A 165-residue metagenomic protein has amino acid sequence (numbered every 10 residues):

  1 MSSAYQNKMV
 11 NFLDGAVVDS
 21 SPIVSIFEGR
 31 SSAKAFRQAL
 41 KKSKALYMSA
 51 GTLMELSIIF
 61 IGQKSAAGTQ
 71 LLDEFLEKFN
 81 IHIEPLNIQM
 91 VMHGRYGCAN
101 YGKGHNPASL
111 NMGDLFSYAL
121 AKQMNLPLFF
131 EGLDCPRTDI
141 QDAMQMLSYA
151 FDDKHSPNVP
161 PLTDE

Functional and structural regions predicted by a protein language model:
M1-M48, I61-E74: Short, well-structured N-terminal submotif of metal-dependent ribonuclease cores
M1-N11, Y118, K122-E165: Acidic, PIN/NYN-like endoribonuclease modules and their adjacent C-terminal/linker elements
S2-S3, H82-P127: Active-site neighborhoods of divalent-metal-dependent phosphate/nucleic-acid chemistry enzymes
L13, K42-L46, N80-H82, K122-P127: Short active-site oxyanion
V18, Y47-M48, P85, M112 (+1 more regions): Short beta-strand scaffold positions
I23-V24, L53, C135-P136: A generic structural signal for short hydrophobic patches within well-formed alpha-helices
E55-M92, Y96-G97, H105: Active-site-proximal, substrate-binding regions of enzyme catalytic domains and RNA-binding/basic surfaces
